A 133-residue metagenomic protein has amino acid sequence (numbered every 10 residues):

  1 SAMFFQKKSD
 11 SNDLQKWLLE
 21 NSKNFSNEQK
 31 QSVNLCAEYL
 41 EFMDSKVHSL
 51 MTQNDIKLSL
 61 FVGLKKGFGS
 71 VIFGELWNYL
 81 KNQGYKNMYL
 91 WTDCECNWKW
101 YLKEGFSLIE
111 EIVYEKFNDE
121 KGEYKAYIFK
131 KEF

Functional and structural regions predicted by a protein language model:
S1-A2, E110: A structural microfeature
A2-L60, L64, E115-G122: Conserved acyl-donor/pantetheine-binding loop and adjacent beta-alpha core of acyl/acetyltransferases and related
K8, G67, C94: Flexible, active-site-proximal loop/turn residues at the rims of small-molecule/cofactor binding pockets and catalytic
N54-K57, L80-D93: Conserved GNAT acetyl-CoA-binding A-motif
G63-L80, K103: Conserved acetyl-CoA-binding loop-helix of GNAT-fold acetyltransferases
S70, N82, C94-F117: Conserved active-site alpha-helix within GNAT-family acetyltransferase domains
T92-E95, Y114-F133: C-terminal "cap" of GNAT-fold acetyltransferases
